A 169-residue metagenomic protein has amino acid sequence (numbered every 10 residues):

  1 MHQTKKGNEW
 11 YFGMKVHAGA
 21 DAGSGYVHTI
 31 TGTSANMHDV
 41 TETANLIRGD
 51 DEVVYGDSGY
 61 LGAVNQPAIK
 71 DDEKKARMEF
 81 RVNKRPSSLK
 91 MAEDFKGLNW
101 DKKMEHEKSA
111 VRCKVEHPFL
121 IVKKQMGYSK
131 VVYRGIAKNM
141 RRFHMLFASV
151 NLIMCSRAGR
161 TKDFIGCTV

Functional and structural regions predicted by a protein language model:
M1-K74, H144-N151: Polybasic low-complexity intrinsically disordered regions
G23, R85, I153-C155: Generic structural motif
D39, A110, K130-V131, S149 (+1 more regions): Detector for intrinsically disordered, low-structure N-terminal pre-sequences
E52-V53, S58-A137, R141: Helix-centered, glycine/charged polyanion-binding patches within enzymatic domains that contact phosphate-containing
K123, G127, I153, R157-R160: Hydrophobic alpha-helix feature that most strongly marks membrane-spanning transmembrane helices and their immediate
A158-V169: A short, flexible helix-boundary coil/loop motif
